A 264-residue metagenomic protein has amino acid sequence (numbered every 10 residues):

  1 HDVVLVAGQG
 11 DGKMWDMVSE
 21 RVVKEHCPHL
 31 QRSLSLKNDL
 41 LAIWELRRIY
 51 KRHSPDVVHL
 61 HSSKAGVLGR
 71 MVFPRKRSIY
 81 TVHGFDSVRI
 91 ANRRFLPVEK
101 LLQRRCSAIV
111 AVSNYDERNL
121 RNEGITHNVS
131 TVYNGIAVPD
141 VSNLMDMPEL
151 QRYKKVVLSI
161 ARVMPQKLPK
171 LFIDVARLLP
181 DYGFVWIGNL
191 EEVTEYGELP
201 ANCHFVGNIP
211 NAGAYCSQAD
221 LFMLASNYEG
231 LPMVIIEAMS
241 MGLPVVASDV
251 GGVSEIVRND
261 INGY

Functional and structural regions predicted by a protein language model:
H1-N38, N119-R121, V129-T131, L190-E192: N-terminal strand-loop element at the rim of the active site of nucleotide-sugar-dependent glycosyltransferases
L5-G12, I136, I160-M164, G183-E195 (+1 more regions): Glycosyltransferase donor-sugar binding loop
E25-H26, R104-N143: Donor nucleotide-sugar binding/catalytic pocket of nucleotide-sugar-dependent glycosyltransferases
L34-K37, I90, R121-N122, G135-Y153: Acidic anion/phosphate-binding donor-loop and adjacent secondary structure in glycosyltransferase catalytic cores
L60-G66, V82: Short His-centered aromatic/hydrophobic patch
K155, S159-L178: A conserved mid-protein helix/loop that constitutes part of the nucleotide-sugar donor-binding site
N208, N227: Aromatic "clamp/platform" in nucleotide-sugar-dependent glycosyltransferases that forms part of the donor/acceptor
I235, P244-A247, V257: Short hydrophobic beta-strand element within catalytic cores of glycosyltransferases and related nucleotide-activated
